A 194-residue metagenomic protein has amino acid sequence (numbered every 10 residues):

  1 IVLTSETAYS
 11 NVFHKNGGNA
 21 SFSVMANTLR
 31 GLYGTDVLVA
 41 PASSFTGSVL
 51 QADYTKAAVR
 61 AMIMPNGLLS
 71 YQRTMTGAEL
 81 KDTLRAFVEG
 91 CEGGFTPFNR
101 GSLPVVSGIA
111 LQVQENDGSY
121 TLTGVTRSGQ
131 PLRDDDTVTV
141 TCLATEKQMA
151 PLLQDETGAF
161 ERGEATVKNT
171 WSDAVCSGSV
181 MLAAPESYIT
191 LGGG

Functional and structural regions predicted by a protein language model:
I1-G194: Catalytic centers of hydrolytic enzymes
